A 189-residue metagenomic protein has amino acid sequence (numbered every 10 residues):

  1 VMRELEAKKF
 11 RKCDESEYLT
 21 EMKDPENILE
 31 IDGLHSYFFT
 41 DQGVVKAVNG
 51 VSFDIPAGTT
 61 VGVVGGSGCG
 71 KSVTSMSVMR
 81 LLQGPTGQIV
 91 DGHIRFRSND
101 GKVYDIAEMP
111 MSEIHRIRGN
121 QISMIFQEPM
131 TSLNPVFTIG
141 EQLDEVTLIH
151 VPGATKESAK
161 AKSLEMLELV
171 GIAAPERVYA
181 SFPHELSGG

Functional and structural regions predicted by a protein language model:
V1-G189: ABC transporter nucleotide-binding domains
